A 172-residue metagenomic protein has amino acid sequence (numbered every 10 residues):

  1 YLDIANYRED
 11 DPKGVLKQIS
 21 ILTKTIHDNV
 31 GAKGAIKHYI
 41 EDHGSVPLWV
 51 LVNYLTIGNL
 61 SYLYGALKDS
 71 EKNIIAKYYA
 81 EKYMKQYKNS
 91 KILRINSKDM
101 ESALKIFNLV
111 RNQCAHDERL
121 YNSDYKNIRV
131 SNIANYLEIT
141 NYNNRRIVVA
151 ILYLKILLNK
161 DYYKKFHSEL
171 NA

Functional and structural regions predicted by a protein language model:
Y1-A172: Long, contiguous internal "core" modules enriched in hydrophobic/ aromatic residues
